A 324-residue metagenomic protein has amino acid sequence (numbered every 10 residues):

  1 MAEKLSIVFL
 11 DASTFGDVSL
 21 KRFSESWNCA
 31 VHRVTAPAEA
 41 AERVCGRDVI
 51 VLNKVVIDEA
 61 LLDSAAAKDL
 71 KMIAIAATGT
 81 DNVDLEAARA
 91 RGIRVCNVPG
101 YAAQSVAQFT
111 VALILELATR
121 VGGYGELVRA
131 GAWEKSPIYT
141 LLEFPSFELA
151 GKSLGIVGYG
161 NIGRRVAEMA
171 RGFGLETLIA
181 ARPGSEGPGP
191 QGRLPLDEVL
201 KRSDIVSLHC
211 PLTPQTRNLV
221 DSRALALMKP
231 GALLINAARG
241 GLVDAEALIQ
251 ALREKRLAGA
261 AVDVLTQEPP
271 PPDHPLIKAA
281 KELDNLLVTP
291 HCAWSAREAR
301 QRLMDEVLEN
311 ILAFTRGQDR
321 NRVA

Functional and structural regions predicted by a protein language model:
M1-C96, K201, D221, L227: An N-terminal-biased, well-structured beta-alpha scaffold segment characteristic of Rossmann-like dinucleotide-binding
A12, Y159-G160: Glycine-rich Rossmann-fold phosphate-binding loop(s) that bind the pyrophosphate of adenine dinucleotide cofactors
W27, I93, Q191, N285-L287: Short, conserved active-site loop motifs that form the nucleotide-linked donor/cofactor pocket
D48-V49, M72, I205, L233 (+2 more regions): Short, Asp-centered acidic motifs that coordinate Mg2+ and/or phosphate in catalytic or ligand-binding sites
I57-D63, E176-L178, R182-P275: Rossmann-like adenosine-cofactor binding region
V95, G231-L233, A237-A324: Rossmann-like dinucleotide-binding domain for NAD(H)/NADP(H)
P99-S153, E168: Phosphate-binding beta-alpha-beta segment of Rossmann-like dinucleotide-binding domains, i.e., the NAD(P)
G163-R164: N-terminal Rossmann-fold NAD(P) dinucleotide-binding loop
